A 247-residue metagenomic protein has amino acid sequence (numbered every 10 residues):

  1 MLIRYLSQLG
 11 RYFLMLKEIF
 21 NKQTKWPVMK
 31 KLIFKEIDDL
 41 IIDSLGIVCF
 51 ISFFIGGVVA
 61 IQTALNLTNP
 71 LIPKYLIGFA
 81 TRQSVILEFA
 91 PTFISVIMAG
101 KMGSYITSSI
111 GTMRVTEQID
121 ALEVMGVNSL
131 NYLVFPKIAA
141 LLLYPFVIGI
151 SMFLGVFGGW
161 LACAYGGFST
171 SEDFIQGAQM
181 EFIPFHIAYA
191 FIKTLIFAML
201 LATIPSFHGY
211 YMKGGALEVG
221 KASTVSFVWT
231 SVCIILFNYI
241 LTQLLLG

Functional and structural regions predicted by a protein language model:
M1-I33, H208: Short, membrane-interfacial amphipathic segments enriched in basic
I41, L45, C49, F89 (+4 more regions): Selective transmembrane-helix segments that form parts of the transport pathway or gating/packing helices in multipass
I41-F93, I97: Active-site cofactor/substrate anionic-group-binding motifs, chiefly glycine- and Lys/Arg-rich phosphate-binding loops
I51-F54, S95, F135-G166, I196 (+3 more regions): Hydrophobic alpha-helical transmembrane segments that constitute the membrane-spanning cores of multi-pass membrane
Q62-I86, F153-L195, M199, T203-A222 (+1 more regions): Membrane-interfacial helix-loop-helix connectors in multipass membrane proteins
V96-D120, K137: Membrane-cytosol interface at the C-terminal ends of specific transmembrane alpha-helices in multi-pass membrane
T112-V134, V219: Short cytoplasmic-facing helical segments at TM-TM junctions of multi-pass membrane proteins
V219, V225-T242: Final/C-terminal transmembrane alpha-helix of multipass membrane proteins
